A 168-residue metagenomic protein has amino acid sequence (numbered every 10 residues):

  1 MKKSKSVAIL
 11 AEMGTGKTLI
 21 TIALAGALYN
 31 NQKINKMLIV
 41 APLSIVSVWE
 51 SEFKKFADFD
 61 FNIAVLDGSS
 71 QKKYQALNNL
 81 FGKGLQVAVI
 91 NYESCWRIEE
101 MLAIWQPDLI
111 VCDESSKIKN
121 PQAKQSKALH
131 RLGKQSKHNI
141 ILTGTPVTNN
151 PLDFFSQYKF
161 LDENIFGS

Functional and structural regions predicted by a protein language model:
K3-S6, T15-Q125, R131-Q135: SF2 helicase/translocase NTPase motor core, specifically the RecA-like lobe 1 inter-motif segment between Walker
I9: Hydrophobic anchor at the beta1->P-loop junction of P-loop NTPases
M13-G14, S136-P151, K159: Conserved helicase ATPase motor motifs in RecA-like P-loop NTPase domains
F56, I118, N139, F160-N164: Phosphate/oxyanion-binding loops and surfaces in catalytic or ligand/nucleic-acid-binding neighborhoods
V111-C112, P151-F154: Conserved AAA+/SF3 P-loop NTPase catalytic/coupling segment centered on the Walker-B
H130, F155-Y158: Conserved protein kinase catalytic domain
F166-S168: Interdomain hinge/linker at the junction between the two RecA-like core domains of SF2 helicases
